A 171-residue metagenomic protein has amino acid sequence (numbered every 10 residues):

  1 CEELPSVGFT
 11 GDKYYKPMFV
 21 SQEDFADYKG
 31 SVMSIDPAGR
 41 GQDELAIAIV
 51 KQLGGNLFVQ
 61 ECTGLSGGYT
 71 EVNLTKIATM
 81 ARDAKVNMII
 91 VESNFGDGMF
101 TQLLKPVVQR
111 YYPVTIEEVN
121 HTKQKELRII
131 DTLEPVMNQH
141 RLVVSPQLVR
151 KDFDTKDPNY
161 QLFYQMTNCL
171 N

Functional and structural regions predicted by a protein language model:
C1-I35: ATPase catalytic-site recognition across NTP-hydrolyzing enzymes
V7-Y15, I35-G41, E61-T70, E117: Short, charge-rich amphipathic segments
Y14-D27, D43, T75-K76, E117-E126: Charged, low-complexity, helix/coiled-coil-prone segments
F25-Q52: Gly/Thr-rich phosphate-binding beta-strand-loop-beta motif of the actin/hexokinase/Hsp70
A48-L170: Mg2+-dependent endonuclease catalytic cores in nucleic-acid-processing enzymes, primarily RNase H-like
